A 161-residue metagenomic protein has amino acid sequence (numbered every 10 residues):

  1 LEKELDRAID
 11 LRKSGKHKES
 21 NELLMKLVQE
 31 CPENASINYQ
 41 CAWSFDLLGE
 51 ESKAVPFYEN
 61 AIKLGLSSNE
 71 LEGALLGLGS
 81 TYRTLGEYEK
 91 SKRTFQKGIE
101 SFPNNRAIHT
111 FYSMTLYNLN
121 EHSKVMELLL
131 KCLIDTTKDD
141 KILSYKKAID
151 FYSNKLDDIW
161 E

Functional and structural regions predicted by a protein language model:
P32, L66-N69, P103, T137: Short coil turns that delineate tetratricopeptide repeat
I62-K63, Y117-D140, D150, N154: TPR/TPR-like (Sel1-like) alpha-helical repeat modules
